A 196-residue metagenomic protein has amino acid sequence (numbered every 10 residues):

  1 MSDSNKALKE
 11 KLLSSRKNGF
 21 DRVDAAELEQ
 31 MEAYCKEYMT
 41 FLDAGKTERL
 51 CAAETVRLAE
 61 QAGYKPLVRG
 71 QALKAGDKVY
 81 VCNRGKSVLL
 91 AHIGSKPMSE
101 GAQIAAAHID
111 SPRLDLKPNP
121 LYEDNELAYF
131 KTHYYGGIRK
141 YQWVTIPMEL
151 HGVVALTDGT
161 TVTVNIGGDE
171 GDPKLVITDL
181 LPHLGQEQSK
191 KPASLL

Functional and structural regions predicted by a protein language model:
M1-L196: N-terminal hydrophobic/helix-forming segments and targeting peptides
